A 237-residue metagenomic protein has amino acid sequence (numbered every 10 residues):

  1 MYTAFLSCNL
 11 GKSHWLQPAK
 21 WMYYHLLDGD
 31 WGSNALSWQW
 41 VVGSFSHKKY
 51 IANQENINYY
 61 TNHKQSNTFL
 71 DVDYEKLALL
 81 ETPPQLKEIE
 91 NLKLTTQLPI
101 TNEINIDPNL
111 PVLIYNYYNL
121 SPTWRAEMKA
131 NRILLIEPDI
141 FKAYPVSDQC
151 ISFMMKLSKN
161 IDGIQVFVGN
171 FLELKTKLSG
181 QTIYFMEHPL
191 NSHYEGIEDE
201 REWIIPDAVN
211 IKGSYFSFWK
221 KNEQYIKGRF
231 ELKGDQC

Functional and structural regions predicted by a protein language model:
A4-K177, N191-S192, N210-C237: C-terminal catalytic domain of photolyase/cryptochrome flavoproteins, centering on the FAD-binding pocket
L172, Y184-M186, E198-D199, W203-I205 (+1 more regions): Non-catalytic terminal regions of proteins
T176-S179, R201: Extended, well-folded catalytic/binding cores that form a central cleft or groove in large enzyme and scaffold domains
L178-E195: Acidic beta-strand-to-loop metal/phosphate-binding motif
